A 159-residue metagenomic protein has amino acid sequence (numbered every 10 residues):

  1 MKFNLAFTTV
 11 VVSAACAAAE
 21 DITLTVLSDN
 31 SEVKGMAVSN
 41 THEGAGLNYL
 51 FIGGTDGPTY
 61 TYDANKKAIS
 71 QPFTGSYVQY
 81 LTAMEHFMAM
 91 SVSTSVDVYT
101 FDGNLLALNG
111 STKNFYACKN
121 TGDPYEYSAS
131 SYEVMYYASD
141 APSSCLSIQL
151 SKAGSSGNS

Functional and structural regions predicted by a protein language model:
M1-D21: Fungal secretory targeting signals
V10-V11, D56, Y137: Intrinsically disordered, low-complexity boundary segments flanking structured domains
S13, M36-V38, L50, L81 (+1 more regions): Generic alpha-helix signal with a bias toward terminal, lower-confidence helices and secondary-structure junctions
E20-G46, S91-S159: Extracellular glycan/ECM-engagement signal in secreted proteins
T41-H42, L47-M84: Short, well-structured hydrophobic secondary-structure segments
Q71-G103: Signature of small four-pass
